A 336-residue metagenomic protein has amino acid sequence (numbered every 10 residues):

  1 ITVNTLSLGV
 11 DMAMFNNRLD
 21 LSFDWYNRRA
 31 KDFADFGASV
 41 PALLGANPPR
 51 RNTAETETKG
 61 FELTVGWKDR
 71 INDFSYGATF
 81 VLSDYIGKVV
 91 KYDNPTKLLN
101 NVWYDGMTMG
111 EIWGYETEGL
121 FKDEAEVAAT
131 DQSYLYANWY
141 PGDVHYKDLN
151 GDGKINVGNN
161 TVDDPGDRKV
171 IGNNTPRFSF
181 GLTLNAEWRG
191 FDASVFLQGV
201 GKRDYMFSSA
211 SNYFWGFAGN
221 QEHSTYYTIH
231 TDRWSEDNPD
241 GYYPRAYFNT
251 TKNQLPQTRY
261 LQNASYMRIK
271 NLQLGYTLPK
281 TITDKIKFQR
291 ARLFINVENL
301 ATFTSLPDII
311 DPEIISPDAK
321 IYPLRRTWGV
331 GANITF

Functional and structural regions predicted by a protein language model:
I1-E116, K252, P256-F336: Extracellular/periplasmic, surface-exposed regions of secreted and cell-surface proteins
I1-N4, E57-F61, D163, G172-F180: Short, glycine/acidic-rich beta->alpha junctions
Y26-K31, V40-A42, G199-R203, A210-F214: Active/binding-pocket-proximal capping segment
D35-S39, I155-V162, Y242-T251: Active-site-adjacent bridging/hinge elements
R70-N174, F214, T225-Y226, T231-N238: Conserved small-residue
V89, G166, P176-R189, K270-G275: Conserved SET/PR-domain catalytic core that frames the SAM/AdoMet-binding pocket
N173-M206: Glycine-rich, aromatic-lined ligand/substrate-binding cores of catalytic and carbohydrate-binding domains
V200-R292: Extracytoplasmic gating/loop element in the C-terminal half of outer-membrane beta-barrel translocons and assembly
